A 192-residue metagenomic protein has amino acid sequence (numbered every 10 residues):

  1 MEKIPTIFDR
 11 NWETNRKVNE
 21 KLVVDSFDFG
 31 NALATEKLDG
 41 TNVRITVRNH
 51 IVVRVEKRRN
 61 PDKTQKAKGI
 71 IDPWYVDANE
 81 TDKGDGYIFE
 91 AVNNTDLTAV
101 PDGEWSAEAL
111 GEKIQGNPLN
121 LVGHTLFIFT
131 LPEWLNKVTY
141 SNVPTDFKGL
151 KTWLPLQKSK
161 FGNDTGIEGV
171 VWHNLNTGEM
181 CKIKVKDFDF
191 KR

Functional and structural regions predicted by a protein language model:
M1-R192: Core nucleotide-handling region used for phosphoryl-transfer chemistry
